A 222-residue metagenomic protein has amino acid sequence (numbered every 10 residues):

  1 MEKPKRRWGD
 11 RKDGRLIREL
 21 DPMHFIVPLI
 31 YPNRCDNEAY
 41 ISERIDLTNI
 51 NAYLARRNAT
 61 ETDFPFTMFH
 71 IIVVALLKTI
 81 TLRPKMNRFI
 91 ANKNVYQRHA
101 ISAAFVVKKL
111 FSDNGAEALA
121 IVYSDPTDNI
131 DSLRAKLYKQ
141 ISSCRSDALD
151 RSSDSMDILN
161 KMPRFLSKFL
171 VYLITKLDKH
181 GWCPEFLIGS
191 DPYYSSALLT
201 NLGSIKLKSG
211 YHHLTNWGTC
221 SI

Functional and structural regions predicted by a protein language model:
M1-I222: C-terminal catalytic/motor cores of large multi-domain enzyme assemblies
